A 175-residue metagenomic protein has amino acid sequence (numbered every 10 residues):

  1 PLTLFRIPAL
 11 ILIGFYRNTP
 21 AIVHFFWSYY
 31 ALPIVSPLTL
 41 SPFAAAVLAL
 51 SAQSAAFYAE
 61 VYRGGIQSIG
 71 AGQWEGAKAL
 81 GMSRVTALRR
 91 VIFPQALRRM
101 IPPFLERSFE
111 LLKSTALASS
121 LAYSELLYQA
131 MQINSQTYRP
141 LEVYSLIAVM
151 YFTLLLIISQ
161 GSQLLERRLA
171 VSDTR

Functional and structural regions predicted by a protein language model:
P1-R175: Transmembrane alpha-helices and adjacent helix-loop boundaries
